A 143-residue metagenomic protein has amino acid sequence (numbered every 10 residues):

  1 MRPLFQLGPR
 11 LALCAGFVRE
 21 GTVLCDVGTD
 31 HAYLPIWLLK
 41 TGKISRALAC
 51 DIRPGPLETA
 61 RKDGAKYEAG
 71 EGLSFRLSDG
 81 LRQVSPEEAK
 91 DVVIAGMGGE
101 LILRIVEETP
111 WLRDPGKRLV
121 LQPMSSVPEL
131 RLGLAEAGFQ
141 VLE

Functional and structural regions predicted by a protein language model:
M1-T22, I36: S-adenosyl-L-methionine
R2-L7, L11, Q83, E88 (+1 more regions): Class I S-adenosyl-L-methionine
G21-D30: Conserved class I S-adenosyl-L-methionine
H31-I44: Conserved SAM-binding loop of SAM-dependent methyltransferases across substrates and taxa, primarily the Class I
R46-D51: Conserved SAM-binding motif I beta-strand of class I
R53-G55: Conserved SAM/SAH-binding beta-strand->alpha-helix loop
E58-E87: S-adenosyl-L-methionine
A89-G96: Short SAM/SAH-binding signature in class I
